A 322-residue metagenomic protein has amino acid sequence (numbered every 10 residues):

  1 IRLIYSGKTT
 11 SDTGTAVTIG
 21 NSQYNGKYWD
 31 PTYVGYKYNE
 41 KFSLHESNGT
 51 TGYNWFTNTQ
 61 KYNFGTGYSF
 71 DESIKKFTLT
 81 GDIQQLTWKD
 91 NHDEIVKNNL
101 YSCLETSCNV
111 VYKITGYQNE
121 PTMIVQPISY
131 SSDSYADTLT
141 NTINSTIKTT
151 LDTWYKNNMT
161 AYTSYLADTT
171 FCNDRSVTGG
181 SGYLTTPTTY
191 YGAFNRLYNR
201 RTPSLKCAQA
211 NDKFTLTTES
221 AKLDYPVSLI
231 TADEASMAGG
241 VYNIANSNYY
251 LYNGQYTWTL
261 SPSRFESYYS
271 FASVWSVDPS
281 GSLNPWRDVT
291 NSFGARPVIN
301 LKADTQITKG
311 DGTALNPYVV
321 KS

Functional and structural regions predicted by a protein language model:
I1-S322: Long, domain-scale functional regions
